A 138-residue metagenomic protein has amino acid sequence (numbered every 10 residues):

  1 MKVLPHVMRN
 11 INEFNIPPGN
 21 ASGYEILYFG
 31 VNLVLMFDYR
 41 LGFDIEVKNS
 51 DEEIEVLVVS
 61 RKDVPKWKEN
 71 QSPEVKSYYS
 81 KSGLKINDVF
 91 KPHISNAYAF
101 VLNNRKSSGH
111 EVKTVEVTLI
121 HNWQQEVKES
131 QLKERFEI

Functional and structural regions predicted by a protein language model:
M1-I138: Acidic, Ser/Thr/Pro
